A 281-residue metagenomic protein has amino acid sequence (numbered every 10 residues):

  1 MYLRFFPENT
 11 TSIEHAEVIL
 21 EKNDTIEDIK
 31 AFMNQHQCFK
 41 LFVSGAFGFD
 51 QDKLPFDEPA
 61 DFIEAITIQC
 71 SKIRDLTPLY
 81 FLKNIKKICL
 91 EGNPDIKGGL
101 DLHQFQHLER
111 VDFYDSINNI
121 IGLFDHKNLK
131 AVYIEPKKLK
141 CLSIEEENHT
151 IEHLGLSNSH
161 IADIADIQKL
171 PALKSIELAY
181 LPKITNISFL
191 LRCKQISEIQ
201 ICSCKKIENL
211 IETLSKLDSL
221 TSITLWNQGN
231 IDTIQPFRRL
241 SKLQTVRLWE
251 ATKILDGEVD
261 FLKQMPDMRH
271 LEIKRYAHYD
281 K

Functional and structural regions predicted by a protein language model:
L3-F5, I13-D28, Q37-R74, N84-L100 (+8 more regions): Concave beta-strand-loop units of leucine-rich repeat
D166, F189: Residue-level recognition of oxygen-bearing side chains
L190, F237: Serine-hydrolase catalytic core
